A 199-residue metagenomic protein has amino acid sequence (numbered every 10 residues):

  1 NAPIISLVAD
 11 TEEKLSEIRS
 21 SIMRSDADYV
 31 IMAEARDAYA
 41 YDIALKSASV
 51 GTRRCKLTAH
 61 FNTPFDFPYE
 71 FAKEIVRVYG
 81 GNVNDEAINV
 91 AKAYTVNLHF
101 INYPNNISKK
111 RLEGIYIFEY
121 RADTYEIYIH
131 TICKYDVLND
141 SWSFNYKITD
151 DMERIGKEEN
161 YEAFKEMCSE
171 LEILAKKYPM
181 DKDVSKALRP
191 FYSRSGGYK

Functional and structural regions predicted by a protein language model:
N1-A93, F100-Y103: Switch/coupling sub-region of P-loop NTPases
N1-S6, L98, K109-G114, H130-I132: Generic preference for hydrophobic/aromatic residues in regular secondary structure cores
S6, S16, S20-S21, S25 (+6 more regions): Generic serine detector
K46-R53, Y94-N97, K157-S169: Short flexible/disordered coil segments
P68, K109-L112, Y161: Alpha-helix initiation and N-capping motif
E86-D123: Phosphate-binding/switch region of NTP-binding enzymes
I115-K199: NTP-binding/hydrolysis catalytic cores, primarily Walker-type P-loop NTPases
